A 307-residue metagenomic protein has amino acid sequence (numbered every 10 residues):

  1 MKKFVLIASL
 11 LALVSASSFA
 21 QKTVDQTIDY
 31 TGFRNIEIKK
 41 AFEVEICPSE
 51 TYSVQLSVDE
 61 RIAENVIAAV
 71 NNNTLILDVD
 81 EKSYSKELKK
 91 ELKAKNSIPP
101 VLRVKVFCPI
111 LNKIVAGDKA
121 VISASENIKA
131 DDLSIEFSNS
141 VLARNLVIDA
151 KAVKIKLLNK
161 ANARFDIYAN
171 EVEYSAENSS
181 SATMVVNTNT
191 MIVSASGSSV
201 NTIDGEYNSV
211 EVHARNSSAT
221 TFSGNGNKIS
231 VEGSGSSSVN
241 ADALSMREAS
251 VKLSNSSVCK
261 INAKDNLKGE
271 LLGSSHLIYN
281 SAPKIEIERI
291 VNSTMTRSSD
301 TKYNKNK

Functional and structural regions predicted by a protein language model:
M1-D25: Bacterial Sec-dependent N-terminal signal peptides
K3-L6, V14, R34, M191 (+2 more regions): N-terminal hydrophobic or amphipathic segments with adjacent small-residue motifs that include Sec signal peptides
F4-V5, I114-V115, I203, D242: Residue-level detector of intrinsically disordered/flexible regions characterized by low predicted structural confidence
L6-I7, L11, A143, A182 (+1 more regions): Intrinsically disordered and other compositionally biased segments
S17, F42, L244: Flexible, active-site-adjacent loop/turn segments at secondary-structure boundaries
A20-K39, E43-L158, N162-S175, T183-V185 (+3 more regions): Acidic (Asp/Glu) and glycine-rich low-complexity loops/linkers that are typically intrinsically disordered
F165-I167, A182-K307: Short, surface-exposed interaction patches in beta-rich subdomains that mediate adhesion/assembly near membranes
